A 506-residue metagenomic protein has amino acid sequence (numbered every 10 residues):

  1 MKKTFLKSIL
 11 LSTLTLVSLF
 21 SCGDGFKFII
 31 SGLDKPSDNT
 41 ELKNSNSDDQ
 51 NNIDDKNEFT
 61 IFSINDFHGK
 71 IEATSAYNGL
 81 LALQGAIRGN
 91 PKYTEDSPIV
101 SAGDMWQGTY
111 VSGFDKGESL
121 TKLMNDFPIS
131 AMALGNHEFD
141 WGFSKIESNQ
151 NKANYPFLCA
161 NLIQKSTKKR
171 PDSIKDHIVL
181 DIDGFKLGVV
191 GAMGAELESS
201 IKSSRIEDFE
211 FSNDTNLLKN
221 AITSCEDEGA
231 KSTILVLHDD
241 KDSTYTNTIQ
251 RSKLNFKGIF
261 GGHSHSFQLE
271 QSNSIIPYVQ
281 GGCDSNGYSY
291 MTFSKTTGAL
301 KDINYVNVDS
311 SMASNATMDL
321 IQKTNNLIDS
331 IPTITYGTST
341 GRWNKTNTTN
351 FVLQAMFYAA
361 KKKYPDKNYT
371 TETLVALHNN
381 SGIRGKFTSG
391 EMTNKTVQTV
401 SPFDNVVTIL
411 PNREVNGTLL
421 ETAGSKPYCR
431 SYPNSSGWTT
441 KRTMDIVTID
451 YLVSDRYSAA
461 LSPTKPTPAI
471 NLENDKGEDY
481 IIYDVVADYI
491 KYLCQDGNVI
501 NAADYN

Functional and structural regions predicted by a protein language model:
K2-L10: Bacterial N-terminal signal peptides that target proteins for export
L11-S18: Bacterial N-terminal signal peptides
S18-K56: Bacterial Sec-dependent N-terminal signal peptides
G23-G25, I64, A102-D104, N380 (+1 more regions): Acidic/polar N-terminal loop/beta-strand segments that form early-domain functional surfaces
I53-S311, A355: Acidic, metal/ion-coordinating pockets
N57-E58, F67-K70, K92, D126 (+3 more regions): Catalytic centers of hydrolytic enzymes
